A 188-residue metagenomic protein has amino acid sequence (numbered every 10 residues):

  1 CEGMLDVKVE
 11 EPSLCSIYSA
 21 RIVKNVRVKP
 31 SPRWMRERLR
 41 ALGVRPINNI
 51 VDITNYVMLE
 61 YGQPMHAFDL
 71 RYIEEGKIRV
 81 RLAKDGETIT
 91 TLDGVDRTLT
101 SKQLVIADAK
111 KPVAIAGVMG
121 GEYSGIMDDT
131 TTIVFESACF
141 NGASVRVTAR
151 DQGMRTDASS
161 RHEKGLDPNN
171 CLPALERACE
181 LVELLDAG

Functional and structural regions predicted by a protein language model:
C1-G188: Phosphate-rich ligand and nucleic-acid binding surfaces
